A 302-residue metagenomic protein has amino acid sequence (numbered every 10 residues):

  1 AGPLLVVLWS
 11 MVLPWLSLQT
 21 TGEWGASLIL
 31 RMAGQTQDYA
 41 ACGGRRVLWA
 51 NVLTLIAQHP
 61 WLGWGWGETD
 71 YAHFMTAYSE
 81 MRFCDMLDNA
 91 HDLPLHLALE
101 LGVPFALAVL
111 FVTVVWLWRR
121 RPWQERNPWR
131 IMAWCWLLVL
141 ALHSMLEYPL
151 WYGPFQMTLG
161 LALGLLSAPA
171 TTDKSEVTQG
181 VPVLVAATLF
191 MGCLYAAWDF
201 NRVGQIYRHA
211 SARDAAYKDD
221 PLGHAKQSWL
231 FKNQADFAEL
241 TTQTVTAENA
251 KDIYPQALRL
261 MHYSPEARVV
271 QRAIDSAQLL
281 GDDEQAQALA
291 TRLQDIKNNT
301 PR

Functional and structural regions predicted by a protein language model:
A1-T20, L159-P169: Hydrophobic alpha-helical segments of polytopic membrane proteins
A1-V7, T172-F190: Membrane-interfacial entry segments at the cytosolic side of transmembrane helices
S10-W49, G204-D214: Flexible juxtamembrane loops connecting transmembrane helices in multi-pass membrane enzymes that build or modify
L16-W24, V181-D220: Hydrophobic alpha-helical transmembrane segments in integral membrane proteins
Y39, G44-L87, P94, G102-F105: TM-adjacent membrane-interface loops and short helices in multi-pass inner/ER membrane proteins
V103-I131: Hydrophobic transmembrane alpha-helices and their immediate junctions
P128-P182: Transmembrane alpha-helices of multi-pass inner-membrane enzymes
W198-P255, H262-D282, P301-R302: Amphipathic alpha-helical repeat scaffolds of TPR domains
